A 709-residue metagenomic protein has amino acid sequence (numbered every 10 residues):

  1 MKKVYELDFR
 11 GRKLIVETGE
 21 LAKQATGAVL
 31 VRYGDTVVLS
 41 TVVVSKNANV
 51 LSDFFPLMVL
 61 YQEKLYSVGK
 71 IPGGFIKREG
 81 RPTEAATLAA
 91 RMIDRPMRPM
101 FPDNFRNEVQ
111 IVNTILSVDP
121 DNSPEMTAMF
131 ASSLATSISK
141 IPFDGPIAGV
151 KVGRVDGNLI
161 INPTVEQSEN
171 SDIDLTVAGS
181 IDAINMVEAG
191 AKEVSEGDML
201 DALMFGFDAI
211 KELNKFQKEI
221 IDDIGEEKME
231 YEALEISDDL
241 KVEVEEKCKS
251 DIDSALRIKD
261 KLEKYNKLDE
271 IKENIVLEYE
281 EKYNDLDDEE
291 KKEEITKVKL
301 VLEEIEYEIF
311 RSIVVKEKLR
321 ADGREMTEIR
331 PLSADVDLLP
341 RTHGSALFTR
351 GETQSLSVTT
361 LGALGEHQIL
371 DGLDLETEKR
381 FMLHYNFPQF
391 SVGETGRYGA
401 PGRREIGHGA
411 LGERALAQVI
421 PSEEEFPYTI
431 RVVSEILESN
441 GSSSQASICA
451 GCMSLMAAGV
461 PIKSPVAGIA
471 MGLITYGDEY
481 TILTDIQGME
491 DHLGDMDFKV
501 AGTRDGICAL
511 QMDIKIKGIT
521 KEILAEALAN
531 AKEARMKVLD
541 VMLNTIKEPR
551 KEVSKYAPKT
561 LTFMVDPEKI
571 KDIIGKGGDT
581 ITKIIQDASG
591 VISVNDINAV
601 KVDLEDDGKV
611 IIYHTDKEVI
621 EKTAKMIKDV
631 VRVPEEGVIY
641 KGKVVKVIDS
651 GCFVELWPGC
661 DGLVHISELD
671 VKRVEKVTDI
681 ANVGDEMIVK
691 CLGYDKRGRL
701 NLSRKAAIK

Functional and structural regions predicted by a protein language model:
M1-E232: Long, basic N-terminal domains or extensions that often function in RNA/ssDNA interaction or organelle/cellular
M1-S45, N49, E232-L375, P558-D572 (+3 more regions): Extended amphipathic alpha-helical scaffolds
A25-V109, I115-S117, N122, E188 (+4 more regions): Glycine-rich, flexible beta-strand/loop modules in the N-terminal catalytic cores of phosphate-handling
G27-V29, N122-K140, V336-T359, N440-V460 (+1 more regions): Conserved phosphate/anionic-ligand binding catalytic regions in large, soluble enzymes, centered on
N113, N185-G190, Y231-E235, E246-L256 (+6 more regions): Short, hydrophobic beta-strand segments
K140-K259, L455-K551: Mobile "lid/hinge" segments at catalytic clefts and subdomain interfaces of large enzymes
Y231-D238, K537-F563, K617, E621-K641: Long, charged amphipathic helices and adjacent flexible linkers at domain junctions
P558, P567-K709: Single-stranded RNA-binding regions, centering on S1/OB-family and related RNA-binding modules
